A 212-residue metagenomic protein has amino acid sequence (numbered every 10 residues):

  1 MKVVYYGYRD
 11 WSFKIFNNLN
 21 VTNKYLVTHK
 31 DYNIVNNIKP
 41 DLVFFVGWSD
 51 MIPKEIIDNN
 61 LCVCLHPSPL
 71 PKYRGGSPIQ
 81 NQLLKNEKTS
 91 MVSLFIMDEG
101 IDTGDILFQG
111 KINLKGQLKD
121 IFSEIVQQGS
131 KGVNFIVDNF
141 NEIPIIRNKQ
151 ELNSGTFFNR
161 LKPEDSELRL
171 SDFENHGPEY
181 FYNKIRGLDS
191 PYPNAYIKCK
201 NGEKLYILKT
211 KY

Functional and structural regions predicted by a protein language model:
M1-Y212: One-carbon transfer enzymes
